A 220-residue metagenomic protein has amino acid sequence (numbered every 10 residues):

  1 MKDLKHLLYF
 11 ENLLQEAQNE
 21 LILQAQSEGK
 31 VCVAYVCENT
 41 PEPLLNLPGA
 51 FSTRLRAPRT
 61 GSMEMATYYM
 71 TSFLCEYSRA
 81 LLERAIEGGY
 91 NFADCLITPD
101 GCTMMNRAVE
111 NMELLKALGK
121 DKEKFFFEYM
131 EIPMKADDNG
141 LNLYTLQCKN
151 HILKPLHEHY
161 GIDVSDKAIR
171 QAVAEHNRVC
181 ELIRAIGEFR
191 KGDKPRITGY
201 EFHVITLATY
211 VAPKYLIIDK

Functional and structural regions predicted by a protein language model:
M1-V31, T145, I152-K220: A charged, amphipathic alpha-helical module
N12-Q15, T53-R54, L81, K122-F126 (+1 more regions): Short hydrophobic/aromatic-rich motifs at helix boundaries and adjacent loops
E28, L47, K122-K124: Short, well-ordered coil/turn elements that cap or connect secondary structure elements
G29-C32, F126-E128: A generic secondary-structure signal marking the coil-to-beta-strand transition
C32-G89, A93-D94, D100-C102, A108-V109: An N-terminal, globular interaction/scaffold subdomain
A80-H157: Acidic/His-rich segments in extracytoplasmic proteins that coordinate ligands and/or metal ions
